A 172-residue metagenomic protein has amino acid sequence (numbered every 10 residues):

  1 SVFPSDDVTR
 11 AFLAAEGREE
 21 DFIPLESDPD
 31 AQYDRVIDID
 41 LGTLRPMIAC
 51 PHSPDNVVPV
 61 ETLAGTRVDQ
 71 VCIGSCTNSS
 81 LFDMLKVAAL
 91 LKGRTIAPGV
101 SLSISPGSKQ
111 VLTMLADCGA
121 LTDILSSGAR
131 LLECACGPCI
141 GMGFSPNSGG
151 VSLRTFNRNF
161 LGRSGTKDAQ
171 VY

Functional and structural regions predicted by a protein language model:
S1-Y172: Fe-S-dependent hydro-lyases/dehydratases of central metabolism
